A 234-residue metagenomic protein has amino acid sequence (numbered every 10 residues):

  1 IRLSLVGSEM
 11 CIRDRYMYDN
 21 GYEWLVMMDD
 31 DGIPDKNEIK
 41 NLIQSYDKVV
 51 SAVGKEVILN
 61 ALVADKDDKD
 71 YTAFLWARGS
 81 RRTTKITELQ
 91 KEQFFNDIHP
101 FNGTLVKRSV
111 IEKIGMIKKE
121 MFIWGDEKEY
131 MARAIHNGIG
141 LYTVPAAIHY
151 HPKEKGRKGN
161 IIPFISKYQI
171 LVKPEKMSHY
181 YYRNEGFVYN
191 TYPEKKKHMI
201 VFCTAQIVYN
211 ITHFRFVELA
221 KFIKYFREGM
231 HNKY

Functional and structural regions predicted by a protein language model:
I1-I12: Short, small-residue-biased leader/transition segments that mark boundaries at the very start of proteins
I12-W24: Active-site nucleotide-sugar/metal-binding loop of Leloir-type enzymes
Y22-I33: Short beta-strand-to-loop acidic/aromatic patch adjacent to the donor-nucleotide binding site
G32-S45: Acidic donor-binding/catalytic loop of UDP-sugar-dependent glycosyltransferases, especially processive GT2
L59-Y71: Short beta-strand-to-loop element that shapes/binds the nucleotide-sugar donor at the catalytic cleft/hinge
T87-V106: A recurrent flexible, glycine/aromatic-enriched loop bordering the glycosyltransferase active site that acts as
T104, V110-G115, E120-A147: A short, conserved alpha-helix in the catalytic core of glycosyltransferases
Y189-Y234: Non-catalytic, C-terminal membrane-associated alpha-helical segments of glycosyltransferases
